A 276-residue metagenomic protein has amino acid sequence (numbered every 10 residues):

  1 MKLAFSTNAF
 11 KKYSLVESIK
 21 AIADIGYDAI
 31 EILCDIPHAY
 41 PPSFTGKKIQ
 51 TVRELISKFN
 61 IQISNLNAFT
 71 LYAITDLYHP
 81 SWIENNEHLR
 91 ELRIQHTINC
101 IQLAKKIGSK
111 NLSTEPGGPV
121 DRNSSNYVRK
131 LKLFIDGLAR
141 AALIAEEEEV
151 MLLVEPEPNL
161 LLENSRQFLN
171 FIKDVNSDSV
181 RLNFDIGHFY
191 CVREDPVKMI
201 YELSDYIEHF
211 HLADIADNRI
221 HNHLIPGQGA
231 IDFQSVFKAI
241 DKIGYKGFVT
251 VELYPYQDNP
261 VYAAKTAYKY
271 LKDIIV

Functional and structural regions predicted by a protein language model:
M1-A4, K11-G26, R53, S57 (+4 more regions): Histidine-acidic metal/acid-base catalytic patches
A9-K11, C34-I36, F69-Y72, P116-V120 (+4 more regions): Active-site-proximal loop/turn and secondary-structure-junction residues that shape catalytic pockets, frequently
V16-E17, K58, A73-R181, R193: Active-site acidic/histidine proton-transfer and metal-coordination neighborhood in alpha/beta enzyme cores
D28-A29, Q62, K110, M151 (+1 more regions): Residue-level detector of anion-binding/catalytic polar loops
D28-L33, S64-A68, T114-E115, S204-A216: Non-cysteine beta-strand/loop elements that form the S-adenosyl-L-methionine
L33-I56, P116, R122: Glycine-rich, proline-tolerant flexible connector loops at the mouths of alpha/beta enzymes
P41, T45-K48, W82, N86-R93 (+5 more regions): Residue-level preference for long, well-ordered alpha-helices that form the structural scaffold of enzyme catalytic
I56-T70: Glycine-rich, aromatic-flanked loop segments that form ligand/cofactor-binding clefts across common enzyme folds
